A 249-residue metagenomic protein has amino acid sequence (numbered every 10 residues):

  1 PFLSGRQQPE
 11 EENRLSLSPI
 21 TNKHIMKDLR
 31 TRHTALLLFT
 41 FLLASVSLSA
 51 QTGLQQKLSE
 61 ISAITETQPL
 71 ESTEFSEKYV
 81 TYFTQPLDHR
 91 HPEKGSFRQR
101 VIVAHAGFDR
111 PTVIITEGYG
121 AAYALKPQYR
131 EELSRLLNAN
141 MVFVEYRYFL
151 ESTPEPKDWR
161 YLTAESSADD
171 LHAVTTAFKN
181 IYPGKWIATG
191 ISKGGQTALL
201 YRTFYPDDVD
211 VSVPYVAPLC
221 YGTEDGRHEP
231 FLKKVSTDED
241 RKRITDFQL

Functional and structural regions predicted by a protein language model:
P1-G53, V235-D240: Bacterial Sec-dependent N-terminal signal peptides
Q51-N140: Catalytic-loop region of hydrolases
Y119, E145-F149, P218: Short beta-to-alpha linker loops that shape the active-site pocket of alpha/beta-hydrolase fold enzymes
Y148-R160: Glycine-rich "HGGG/HGxG" loop immediately N-terminal to the catalytic nucleophile of the alpha/beta-hydrolase
Y161-K179: Alpha/beta-hydrolase active-site loop
Y182-S192: Alpha/beta-hydrolase fold nucleophile elbow
G195-P206: Short glycine-enriched nucleophile-adjacent loop and the immediately C-terminal alpha-helix near the catalytic center
V209-L249: A catalytic-pocket lid/entrance helix-loop region that shapes and gates access to the active site across common
